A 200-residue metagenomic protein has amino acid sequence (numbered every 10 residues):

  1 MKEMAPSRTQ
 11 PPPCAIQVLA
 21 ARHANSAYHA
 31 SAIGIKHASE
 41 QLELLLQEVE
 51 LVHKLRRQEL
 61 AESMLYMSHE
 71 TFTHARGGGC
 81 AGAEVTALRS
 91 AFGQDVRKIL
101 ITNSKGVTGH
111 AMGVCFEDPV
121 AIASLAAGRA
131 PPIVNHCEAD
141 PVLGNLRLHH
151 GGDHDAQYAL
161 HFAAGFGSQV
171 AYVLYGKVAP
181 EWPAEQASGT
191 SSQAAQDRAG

Functional and structural regions predicted by a protein language model:
M1-L65, V178-G200: Condensing-enzyme catalytic core mediating Claisen C-C bond formation in acyl metabolism
M1-S7, A111-G200: Conserved beta-strand-centric core segments of catalytic alpha/beta enzyme folds
A15-V18, I101, A159: Conserved beta-strand scaffold positions in the cores of enzyme catalytic domains, especially in NTP/NDP-utilizing
A21-H37, E70-G78, D95-L146: Acyl-CoA/ACP chain-elongation machinery
E40-L44, A83, A87, F116-V120: Short amphipathic alpha-helical face segments that pack within enzyme cores and frequently flank/anchor catalytic
L60-S63, K98, A156: A general structural motif
E62, A75-A83: RNase H catalytic domain
A81-I99: Acidic-glycine-rich active-site phosphate/pyrophosphate-binding loop
